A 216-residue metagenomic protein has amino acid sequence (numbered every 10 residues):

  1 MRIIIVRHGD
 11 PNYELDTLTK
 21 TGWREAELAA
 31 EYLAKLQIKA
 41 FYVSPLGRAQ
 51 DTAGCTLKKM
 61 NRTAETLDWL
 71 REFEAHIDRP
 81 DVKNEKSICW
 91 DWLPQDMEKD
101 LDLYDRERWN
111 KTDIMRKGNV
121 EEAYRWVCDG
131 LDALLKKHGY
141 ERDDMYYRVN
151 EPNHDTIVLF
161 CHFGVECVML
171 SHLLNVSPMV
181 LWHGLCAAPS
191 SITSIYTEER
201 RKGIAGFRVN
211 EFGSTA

Functional and structural regions predicted by a protein language model:
M1-I4: Extreme N-terminal starter segment of soluble prokaryotic enzymes
R7-K20: Glycine-rich N-terminal loop/short-helix segment of MobA-like nucleotidyltransferase
G9, F163, G213-T215: Active-site metal-binding loops of divalent metal-dependent hydrolases
L18-L33: Short catalytic helix/loop segments, enriched in acidic residues and glycine and frequently bearing histidine
A30-I114: Phosphate-coordination/substrate-recognition cap region in phosphate-metabolizing enzymes
K39-P45, Y146, T156-L159: Short glycine-rich phosphate-binding loop at a beta-alpha junction
F73-W92, E141, M145-T156, C167-A216: Acidic, low-complexity terminal tails and accessory targeting/binding regions of phosphate-metabolizing enzymes
N110-Y146: Internal catalytic-core helix/loop-beta-alpha segment that presents or stabilizes conserved functional determinants
